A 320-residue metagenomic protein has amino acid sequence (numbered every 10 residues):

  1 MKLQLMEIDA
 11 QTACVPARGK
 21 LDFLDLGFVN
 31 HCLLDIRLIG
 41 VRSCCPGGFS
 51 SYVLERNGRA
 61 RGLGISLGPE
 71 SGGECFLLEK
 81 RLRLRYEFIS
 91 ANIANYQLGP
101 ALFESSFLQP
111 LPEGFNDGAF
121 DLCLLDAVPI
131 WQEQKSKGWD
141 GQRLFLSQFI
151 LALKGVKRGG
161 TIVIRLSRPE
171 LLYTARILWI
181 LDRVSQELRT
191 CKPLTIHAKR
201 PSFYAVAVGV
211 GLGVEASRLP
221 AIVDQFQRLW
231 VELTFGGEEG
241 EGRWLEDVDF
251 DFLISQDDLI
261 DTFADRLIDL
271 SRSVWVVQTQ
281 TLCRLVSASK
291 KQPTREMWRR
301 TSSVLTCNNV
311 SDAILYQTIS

Functional and structural regions predicted by a protein language model:
M1-R37, E55: Class I SAM-dependent methyltransferase Rossmann-like catalytic core, especially the SAM/SAH-binding loop
Q4-P16, I196-S320: C-terminal lobe and adjacent flexible extensions of AdoMet/dcAdoMet transferase-like proteins
D25-H31, G40-G47, L67: Class I SAM-dependent methyltransferase "Motif I" SAM/SAH-binding loop
R42-S43, G114-Q134: Conserved proline-anchored active-site loop of SAM-dependent methyltransferases that bridges a beta-strand
A60-G68, S90: Conserved SAM-binding motif I beta-strand of class I
L67, S71-G73, S136-G141, I177 (+1 more regions): Class I S-adenosyl-L-methionine-dependent methyltransferase catalytic core
S71-A119, I130: S-adenosyl-L-methionine
K135-R189: Conserved Class I SAM-dependent methyltransferase catalytic core
